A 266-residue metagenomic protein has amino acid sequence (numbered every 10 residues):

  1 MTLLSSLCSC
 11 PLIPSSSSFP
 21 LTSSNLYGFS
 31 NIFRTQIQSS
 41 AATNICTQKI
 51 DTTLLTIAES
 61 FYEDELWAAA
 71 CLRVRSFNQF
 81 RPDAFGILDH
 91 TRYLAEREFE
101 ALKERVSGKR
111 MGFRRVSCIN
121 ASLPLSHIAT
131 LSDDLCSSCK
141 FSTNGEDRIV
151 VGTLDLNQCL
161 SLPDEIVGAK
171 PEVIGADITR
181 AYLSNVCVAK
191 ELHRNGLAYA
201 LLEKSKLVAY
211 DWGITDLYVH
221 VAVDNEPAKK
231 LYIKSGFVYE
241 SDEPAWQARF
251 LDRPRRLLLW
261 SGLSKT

Functional and structural regions predicted by a protein language model:
T2-W67, R75, R81, G86-I87: Conserved N-terminal entry element of GNAT/NAT acetyltransferase domains
D51, P82-L94, G112, S122-S126 (+1 more regions): Conserved donor-binding loop and adjoining core beta-sheet/short helix segment in diverse acyl/aminoacyl transferases
E63-W67, F77-V106, V116-I119: Conserved GNAT-fold acetyl-CoA-binding loop/helix
F85-L94, C136, A169-E172, V219-V223 (+1 more regions): Short amphipathic alpha-helical segments embedded in low-complexity Lys/Glu-rich regions
G108-V116, H127-N185, A189, H193 (+1 more regions): Conserved acyl-donor/pantetheine-binding loop and adjacent beta-alpha core of acyl/acetyltransferases and related
G175-D177, A200-D216: Conserved acyl-CoA
N185, R194-L207, I233-K234: Conserved acetyl-CoA-binding loop-helix of GNAT-fold acetyltransferases
T215-Y218, A222-K229, I233-T266: C-terminal "cap" of GNAT-fold acetyltransferases
